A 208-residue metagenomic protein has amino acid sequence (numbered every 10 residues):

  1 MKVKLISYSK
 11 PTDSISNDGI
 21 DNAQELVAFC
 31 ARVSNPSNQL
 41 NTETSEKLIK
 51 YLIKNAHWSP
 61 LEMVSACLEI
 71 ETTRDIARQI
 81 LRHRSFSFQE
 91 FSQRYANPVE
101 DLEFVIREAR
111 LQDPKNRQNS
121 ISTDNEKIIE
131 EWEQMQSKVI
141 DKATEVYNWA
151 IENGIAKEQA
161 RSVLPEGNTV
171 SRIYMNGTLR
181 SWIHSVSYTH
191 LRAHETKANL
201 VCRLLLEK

Functional and structural regions predicted by a protein language model:
M1-E195, R203: Family-specific signature for flavin-dependent thymidylate synthase
A198: Glycine-centered loop/turn positions within well-structured domains that cap or flank conserved ligand/cofactor-binding
V201-K208: Hydrophobic alpha-helical segments, chiefly the membrane-spanning helices and signal/signal-anchor peptides
